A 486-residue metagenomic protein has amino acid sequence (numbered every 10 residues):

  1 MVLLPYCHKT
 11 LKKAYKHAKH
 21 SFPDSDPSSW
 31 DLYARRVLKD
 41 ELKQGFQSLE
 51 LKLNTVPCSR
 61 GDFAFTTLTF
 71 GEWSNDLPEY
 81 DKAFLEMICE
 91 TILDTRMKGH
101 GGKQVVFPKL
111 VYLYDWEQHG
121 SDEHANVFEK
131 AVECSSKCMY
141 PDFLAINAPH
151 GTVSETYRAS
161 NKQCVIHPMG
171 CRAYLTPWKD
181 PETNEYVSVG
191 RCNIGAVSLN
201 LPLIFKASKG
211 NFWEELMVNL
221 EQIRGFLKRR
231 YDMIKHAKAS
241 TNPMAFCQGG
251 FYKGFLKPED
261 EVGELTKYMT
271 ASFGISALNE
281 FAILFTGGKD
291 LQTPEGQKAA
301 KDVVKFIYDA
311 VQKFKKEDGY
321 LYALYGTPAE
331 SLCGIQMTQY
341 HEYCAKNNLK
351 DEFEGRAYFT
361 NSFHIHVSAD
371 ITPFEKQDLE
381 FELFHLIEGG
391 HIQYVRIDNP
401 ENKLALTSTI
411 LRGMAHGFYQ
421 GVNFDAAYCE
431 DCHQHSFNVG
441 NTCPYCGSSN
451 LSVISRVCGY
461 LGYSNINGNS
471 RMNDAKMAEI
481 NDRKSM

Functional and structural regions predicted by a protein language model:
M1-H8, L216, I275, G468-E479: Short intrinsically disordered, low-complexity coil segments enriched in acidic
M1-K267, G288-K289, T293-V453: Conserved catalytic cores of very large enzyme subunits
L3, F281-T286, G413, V457-L461: Generic structural signal for hydrophobic core residues of well-folded globular domains
L42-Q44, E50, I283-L284, S470-E479: Metallocofactor- and cofactor-centric catalytic cores in central/energy metabolism, strongly enriched
A271-L284, K305, R456: Contiguous, well-ordered alpha-helical segments that form the cores/surfaces of helical PPI scaffolds
N441-M486: Long insertion/accessory domains within large nucleic-acid-processing enzymes
